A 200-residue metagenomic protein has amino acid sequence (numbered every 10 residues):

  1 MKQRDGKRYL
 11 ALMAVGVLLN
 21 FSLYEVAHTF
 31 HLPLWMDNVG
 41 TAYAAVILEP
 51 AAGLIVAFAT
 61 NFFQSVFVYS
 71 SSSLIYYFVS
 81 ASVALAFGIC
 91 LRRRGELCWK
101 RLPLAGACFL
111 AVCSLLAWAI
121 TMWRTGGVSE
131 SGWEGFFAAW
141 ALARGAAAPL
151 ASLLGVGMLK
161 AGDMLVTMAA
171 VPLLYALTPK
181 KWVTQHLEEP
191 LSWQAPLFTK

Functional and structural regions predicted by a protein language model:
M1-I47, A51-F62: Hydrophobic transmembrane alpha-helices
L10-L12, T41, S80, A84 (+1 more regions): Small-residue packing motifs within transmembrane alpha-helices
G16, T60, V79, V83 (+2 more regions): Transmembrane alpha-helical core residues of multi-pass small-molecule transporters, especially secondary transporters
F21-M36, F58-R94, C98: Interfacial aromatic-anchored transmembrane helix boundaries in multi-pass membrane proteins
H28-H31, W35, S70-I75, E96-T199: Membrane-embedded alpha-helical hairpins and interfacial helices in multi-pass inner-membrane proteins
V39-A42, N61, S65, A84 (+2 more regions): Hydrophobic transmembrane alpha-helices of multi-pass small-molecule transporters
V46, L85-I89, P172, A176: Transmembrane alpha-helices and membrane-interface helical segments of multi-pass integral membrane enzymes
